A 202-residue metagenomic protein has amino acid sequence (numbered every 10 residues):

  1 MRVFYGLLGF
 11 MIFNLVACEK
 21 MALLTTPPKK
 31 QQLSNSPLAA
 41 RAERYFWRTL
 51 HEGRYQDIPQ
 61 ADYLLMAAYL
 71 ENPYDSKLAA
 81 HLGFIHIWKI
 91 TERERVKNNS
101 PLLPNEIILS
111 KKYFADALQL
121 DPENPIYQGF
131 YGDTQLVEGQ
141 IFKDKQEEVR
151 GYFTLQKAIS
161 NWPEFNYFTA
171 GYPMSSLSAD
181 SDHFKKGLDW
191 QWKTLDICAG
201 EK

Functional and structural regions predicted by a protein language model:
M1-F4: Positively charged n-region of N-terminal signal peptides that target proteins for export
G6-I12: Sec-dependent N-terminal signal peptides
L24-L33, A40-Y63, F84-E123, F130-E164 (+1 more regions): Short coil/linker segments at helix-helix boundaries
Q60-E71, D75: N-terminal segments that cap or nucleate solenoid repeat domains
